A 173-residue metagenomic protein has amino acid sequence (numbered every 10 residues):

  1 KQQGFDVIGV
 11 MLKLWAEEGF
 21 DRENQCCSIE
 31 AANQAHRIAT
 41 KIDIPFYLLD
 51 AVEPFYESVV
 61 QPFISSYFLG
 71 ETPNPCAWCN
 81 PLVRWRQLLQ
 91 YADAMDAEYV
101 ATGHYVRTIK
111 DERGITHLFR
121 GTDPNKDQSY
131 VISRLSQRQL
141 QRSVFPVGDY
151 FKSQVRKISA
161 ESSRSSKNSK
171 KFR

Functional and structural regions predicted by a protein language model:
K1-R134, V144, S153-V155, A160: ATP-dependent adenylation/nucleotidyltransferase module used to activate substrates
Y150: Short gly/Ser/Thr-rich phosphate-binding loop of adenylate-forming enzymes
S165-K170: Catalytic core of tubulin tyrosine ligase-like
